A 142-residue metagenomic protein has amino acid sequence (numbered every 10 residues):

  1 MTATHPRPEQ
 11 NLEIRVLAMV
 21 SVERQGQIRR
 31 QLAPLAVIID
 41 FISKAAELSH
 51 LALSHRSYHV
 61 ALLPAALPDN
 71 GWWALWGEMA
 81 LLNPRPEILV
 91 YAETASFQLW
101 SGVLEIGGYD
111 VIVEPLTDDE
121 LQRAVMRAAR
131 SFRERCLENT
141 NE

Functional and structural regions predicted by a protein language model:
M1-L35, L53, S57-H59, M126-E142: Non-catalytic signal-transmission and effector/linker regions of two-component phosphorelay proteins
R24, P68, T94-Q98: Negatively charged, flexible loop motifs adjacent to catalytic sites in prokaryotic signal transduction proteins
Q25, S49, Y58-R85: Conserved phosphotransfer microenvironments
A36-A45, L51: Short hydrophobic/Thr-rich beta-strand motif most characteristic of the beta2 strand and flanking loop of CheY-like
Q98, L116-V125: C-terminal output helix
